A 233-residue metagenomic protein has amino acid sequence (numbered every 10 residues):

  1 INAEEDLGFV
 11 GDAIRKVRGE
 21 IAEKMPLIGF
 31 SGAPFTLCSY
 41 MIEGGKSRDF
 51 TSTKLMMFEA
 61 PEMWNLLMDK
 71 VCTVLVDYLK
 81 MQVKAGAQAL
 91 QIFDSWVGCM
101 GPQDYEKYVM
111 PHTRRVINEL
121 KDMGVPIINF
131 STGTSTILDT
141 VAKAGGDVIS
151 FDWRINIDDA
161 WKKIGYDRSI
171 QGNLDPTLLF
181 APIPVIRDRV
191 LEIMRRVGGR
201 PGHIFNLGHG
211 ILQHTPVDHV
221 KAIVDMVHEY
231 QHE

Functional and structural regions predicted by a protein language model:
I1-E5: Alpha/beta catalytic barrel-like cores
D6-E233: Active-site loop segments of alpha/beta catalytic cores
